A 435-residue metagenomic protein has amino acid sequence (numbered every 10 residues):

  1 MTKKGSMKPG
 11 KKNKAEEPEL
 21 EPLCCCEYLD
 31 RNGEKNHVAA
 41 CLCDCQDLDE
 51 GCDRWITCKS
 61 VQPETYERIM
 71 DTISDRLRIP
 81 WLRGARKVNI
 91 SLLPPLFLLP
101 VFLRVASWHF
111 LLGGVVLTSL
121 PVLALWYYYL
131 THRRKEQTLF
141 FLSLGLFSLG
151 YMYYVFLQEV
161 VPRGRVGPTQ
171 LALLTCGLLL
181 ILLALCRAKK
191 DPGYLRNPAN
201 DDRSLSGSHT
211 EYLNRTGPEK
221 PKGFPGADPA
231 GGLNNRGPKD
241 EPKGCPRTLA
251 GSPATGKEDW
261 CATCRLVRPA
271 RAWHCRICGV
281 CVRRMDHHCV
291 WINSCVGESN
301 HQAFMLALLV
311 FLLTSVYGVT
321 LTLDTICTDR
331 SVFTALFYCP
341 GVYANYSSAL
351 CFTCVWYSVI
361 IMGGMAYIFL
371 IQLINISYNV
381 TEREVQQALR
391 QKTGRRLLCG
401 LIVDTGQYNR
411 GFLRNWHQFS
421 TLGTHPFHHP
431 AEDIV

Functional and structural regions predicted by a protein language model:
M1-R268, R283, I292-V435: Membrane-associated feature with strongest affinity for ZDHHC
C261-C264, C275-C278, C289: Short cysteine-rich clusters marking metal-coordination/redox-active sites
R271, M285-H288: Membrane-embedded segments
